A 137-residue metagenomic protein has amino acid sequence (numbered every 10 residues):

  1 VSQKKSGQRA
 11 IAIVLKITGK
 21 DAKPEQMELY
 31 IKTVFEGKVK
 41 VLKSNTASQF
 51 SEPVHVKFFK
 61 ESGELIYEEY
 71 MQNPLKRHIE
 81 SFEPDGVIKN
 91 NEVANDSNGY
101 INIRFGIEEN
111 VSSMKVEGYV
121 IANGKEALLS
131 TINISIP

Functional and structural regions predicted by a protein language model:
V1-P137: Extracellular glycoprotein-like low-complexity segments
